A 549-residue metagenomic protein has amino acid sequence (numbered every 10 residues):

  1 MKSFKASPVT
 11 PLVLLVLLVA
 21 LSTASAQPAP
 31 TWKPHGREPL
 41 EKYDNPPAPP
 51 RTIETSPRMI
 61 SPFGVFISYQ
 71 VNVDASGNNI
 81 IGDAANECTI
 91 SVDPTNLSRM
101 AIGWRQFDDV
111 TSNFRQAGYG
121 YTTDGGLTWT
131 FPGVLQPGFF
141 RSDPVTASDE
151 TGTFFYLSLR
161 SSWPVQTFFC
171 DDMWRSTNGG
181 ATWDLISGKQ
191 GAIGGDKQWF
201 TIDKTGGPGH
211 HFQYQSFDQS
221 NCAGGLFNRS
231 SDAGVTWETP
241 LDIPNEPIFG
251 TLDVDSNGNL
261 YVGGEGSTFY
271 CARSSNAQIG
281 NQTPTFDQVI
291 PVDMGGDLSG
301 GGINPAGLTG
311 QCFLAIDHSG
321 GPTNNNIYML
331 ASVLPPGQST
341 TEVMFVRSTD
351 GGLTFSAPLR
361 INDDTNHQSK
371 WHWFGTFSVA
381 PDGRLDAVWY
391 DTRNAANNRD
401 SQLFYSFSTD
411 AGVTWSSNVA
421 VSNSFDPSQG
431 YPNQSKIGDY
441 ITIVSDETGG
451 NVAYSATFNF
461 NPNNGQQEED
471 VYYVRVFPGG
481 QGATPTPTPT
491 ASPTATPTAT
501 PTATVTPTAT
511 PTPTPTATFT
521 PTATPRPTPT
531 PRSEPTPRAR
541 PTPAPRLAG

Functional and structural regions predicted by a protein language model:
K2-L12: Bacterial N-terminal signal peptides that target proteins for export
P11-S22: Bacterial N-terminal signal peptides
Q27-P485: C-terminal PAP-associated
A29-T31, G482-R546: Ser/Thr-rich, Proline-interspersed low-complexity disordered segments
